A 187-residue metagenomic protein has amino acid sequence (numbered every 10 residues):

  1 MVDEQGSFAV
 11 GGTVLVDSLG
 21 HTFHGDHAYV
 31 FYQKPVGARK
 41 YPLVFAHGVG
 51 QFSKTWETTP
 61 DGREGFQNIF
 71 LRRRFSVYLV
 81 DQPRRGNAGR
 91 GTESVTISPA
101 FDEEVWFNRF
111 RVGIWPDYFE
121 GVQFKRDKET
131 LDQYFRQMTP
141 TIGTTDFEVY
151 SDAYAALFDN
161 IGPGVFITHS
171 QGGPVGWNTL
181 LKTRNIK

Functional and structural regions predicted by a protein language model:
M1-A38: N-terminal cap/lid segment of alpha/beta-hydrolase-fold proteins
K40-V49: Short beta-strand element of the alpha/beta-hydrolase
G50-T58, V77: Serine-hydrolase catalytic-loop signature spanning alpha/beta hydrolases and amidase-signature enzymes
R63-R90: Conserved alpha/beta-hydrolase
G143-V165: Conserved acidic catalytic loop of the alpha/beta-hydrolase fold
I167-W177: Gly/Ala-rich beta-loop-alpha elbow adjacent to hydrolase catalytic centers
N178-K182: Active-site signature of alpha/beta-hydrolase-fold catalytic machinery across serine- and Asp/Cys-nucleophile hydrolases
R184-K187: A conserved short beta-strand
